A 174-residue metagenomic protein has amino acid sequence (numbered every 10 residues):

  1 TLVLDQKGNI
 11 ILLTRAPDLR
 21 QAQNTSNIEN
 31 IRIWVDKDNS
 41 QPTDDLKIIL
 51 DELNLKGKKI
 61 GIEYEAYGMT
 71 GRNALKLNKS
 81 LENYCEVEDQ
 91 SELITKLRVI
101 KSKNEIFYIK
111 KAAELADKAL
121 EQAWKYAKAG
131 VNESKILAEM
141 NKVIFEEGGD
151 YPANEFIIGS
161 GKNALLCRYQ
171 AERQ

Functional and structural regions predicted by a protein language model:
T1-I48, E114-K118: N-terminal accessory/capping or targeting/presequence segment of soluble
V3-G8, L55, G148-P152, N163-Q174: Acidic/histidine-enriched ion/cofactor-binding microenvironments in catalytic or ligand-binding pockets
K7-N9, I28, K56-K58, N83-C85 (+1 more regions): Short coil/turn connectors at secondary-structure junctions
L19-A22, L50, L97, Q174: A short local loop/turn or secondary-structure capping micro-motif enriched for an aromatic residue
Q21-A22, T70-G71, L166-Y169: Short helix/loop capping segments that flank catalytic or ligand/cofactor-binding pockets
N27, A74-L77, E172-R173: Short, glycine/charged-enriched secondary-structure capping and boundary segments
D38-G149: Flexible, acidic/His-enriched mid-domain "rim/lid" segments that flank
I158: Basic, ligand-binding patches in group-transfer machinery, especially extracytoplasmic/periplasmic segments
